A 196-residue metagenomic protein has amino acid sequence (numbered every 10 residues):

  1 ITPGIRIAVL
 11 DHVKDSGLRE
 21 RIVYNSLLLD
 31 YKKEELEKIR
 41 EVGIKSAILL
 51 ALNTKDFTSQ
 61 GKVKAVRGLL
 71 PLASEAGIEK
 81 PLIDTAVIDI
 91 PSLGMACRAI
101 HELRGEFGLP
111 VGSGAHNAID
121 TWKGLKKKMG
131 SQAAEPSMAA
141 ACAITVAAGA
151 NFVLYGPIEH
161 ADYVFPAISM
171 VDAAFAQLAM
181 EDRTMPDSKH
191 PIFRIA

Functional and structural regions predicted by a protein language model:
I1-R19: N-terminal active-site wall of soluble small-molecule enzyme domains
T2-I5, D30-Y31, S137: Short secondary-structure boundary/capping elements
R19-E20, G43: Generic structural motif recognizing short loop/turn segments at the entrances and edges of beta-strands
I22-L29: Acidic, His- and aromatic-enriched active-site or binding-groove loops in soluble protein domains that engage sugars
K32-A179: Catalytic alpha/beta core domains of metabolic enzymes, predominantly
L178, R183-F193: Long, charged amphipathic helices and adjacent flexible linkers at domain junctions
